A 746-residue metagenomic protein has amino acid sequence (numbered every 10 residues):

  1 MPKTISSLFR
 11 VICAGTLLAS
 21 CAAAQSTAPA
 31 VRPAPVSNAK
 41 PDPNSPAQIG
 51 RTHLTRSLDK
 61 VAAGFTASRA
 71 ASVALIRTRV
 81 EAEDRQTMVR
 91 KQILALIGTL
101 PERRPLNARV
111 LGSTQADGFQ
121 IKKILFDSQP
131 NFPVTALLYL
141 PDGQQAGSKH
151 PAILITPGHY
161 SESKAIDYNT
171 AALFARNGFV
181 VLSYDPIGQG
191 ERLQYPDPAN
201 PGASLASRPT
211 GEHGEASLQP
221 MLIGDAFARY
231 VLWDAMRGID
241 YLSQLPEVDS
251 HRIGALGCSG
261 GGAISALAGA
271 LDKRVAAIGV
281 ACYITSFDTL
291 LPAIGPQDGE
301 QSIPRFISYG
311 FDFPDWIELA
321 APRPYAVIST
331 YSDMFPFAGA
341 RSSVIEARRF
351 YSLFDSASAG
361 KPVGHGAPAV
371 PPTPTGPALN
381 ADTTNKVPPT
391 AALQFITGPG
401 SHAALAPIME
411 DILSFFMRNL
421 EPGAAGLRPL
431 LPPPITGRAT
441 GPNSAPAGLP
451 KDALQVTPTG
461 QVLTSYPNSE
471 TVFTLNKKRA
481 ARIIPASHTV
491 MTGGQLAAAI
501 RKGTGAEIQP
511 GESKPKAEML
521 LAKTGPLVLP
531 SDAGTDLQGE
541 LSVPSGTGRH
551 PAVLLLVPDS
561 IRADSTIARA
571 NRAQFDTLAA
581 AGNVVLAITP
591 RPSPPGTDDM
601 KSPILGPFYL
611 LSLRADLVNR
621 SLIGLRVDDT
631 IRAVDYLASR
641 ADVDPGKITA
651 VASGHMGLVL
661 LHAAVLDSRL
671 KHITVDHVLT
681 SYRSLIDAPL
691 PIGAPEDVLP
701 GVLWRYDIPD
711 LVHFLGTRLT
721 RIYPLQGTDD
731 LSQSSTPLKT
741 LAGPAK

Functional and structural regions predicted by a protein language model:
M1-I12: Bacterial N-terminal signal peptides that target proteins for export
R10-S20: Bacterial N-terminal signal peptides
Q25-P133, S148, D315, A321-Q538 (+8 more regions): Alpha/beta-hydrolase-fold serine-hydrolase catalytic core, especially in secreted/extracellular enzymes
Y139-P141, T156, Y184, L256-C258 (+12 more regions): Generic beta-strand/beta-sheet core signal
Q145-M236, Y241-Q244, S250, I284-P296 (+3 more regions): Cap/lid segment of the alpha/beta-hydrolase catalytic domain
S161-N169, A206-S207, L222-Y230, A255-A266 (+7 more regions): Alpha-helix capping and helix-loop boundary segments enriched in small/acidic/polar residues
A172, A266-L267, E318, A573-D576 (+2 more regions): Alpha-helical segments flanking ligand/cofactor-binding loops in enzyme cores
N177, R237-Y309, D628, R632-R705 (+1 more regions): Primarily recognizes the serine-hydrolase "nucleophile elbow" in alpha/beta-hydrolase and SGNH/GDSL folds
